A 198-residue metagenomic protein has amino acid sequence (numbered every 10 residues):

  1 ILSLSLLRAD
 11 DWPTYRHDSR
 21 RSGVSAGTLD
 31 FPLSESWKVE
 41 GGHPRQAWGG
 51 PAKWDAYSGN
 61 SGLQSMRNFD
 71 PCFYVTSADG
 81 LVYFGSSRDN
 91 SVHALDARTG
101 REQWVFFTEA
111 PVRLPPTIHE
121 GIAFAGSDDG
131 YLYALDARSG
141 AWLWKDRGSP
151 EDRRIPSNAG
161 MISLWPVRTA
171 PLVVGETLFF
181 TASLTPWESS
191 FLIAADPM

Functional and structural regions predicted by a protein language model:
I1-S5: Bacterial N-terminal signal peptides
D10-T76, L81-Y83, S91, R101-T108 (+2 more regions): Aromatic (tryptophan-biased) beta-strands that constitute blades/sheets of beta-rich domains
W12-R16, L63-V92, F106-Y133, G160-I193: Repeat-blade elements of multi-bladed beta-propeller folds
F31, G130-R147, F180-T181: A broadly tuned preference for mixed-charge, low-complexity surface segments
P44, D55-S58, L135-D136, G175-F180: Short, surface-exposed, charge-dense and proline/glycine-enriched linear segments
L95-A97: Glycine-rich active-site/cofactor-binding loop and its immediate structural neighborhood
L135-D136, G140, S190-M198: Beta-propeller blade signature
